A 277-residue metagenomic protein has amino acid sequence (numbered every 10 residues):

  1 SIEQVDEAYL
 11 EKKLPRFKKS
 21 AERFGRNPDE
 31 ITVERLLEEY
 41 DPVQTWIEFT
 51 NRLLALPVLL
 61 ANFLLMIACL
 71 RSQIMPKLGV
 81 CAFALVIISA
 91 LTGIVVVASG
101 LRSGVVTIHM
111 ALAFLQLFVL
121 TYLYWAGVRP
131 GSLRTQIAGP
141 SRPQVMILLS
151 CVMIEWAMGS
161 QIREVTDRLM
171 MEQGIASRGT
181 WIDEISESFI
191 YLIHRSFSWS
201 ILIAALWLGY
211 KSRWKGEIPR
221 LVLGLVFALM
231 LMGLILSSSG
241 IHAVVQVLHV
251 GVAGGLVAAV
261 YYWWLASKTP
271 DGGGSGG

Functional and structural regions predicted by a protein language model:
S1-G277: Polytopic transmembrane helical bundles with strong interfacial aromatic enrichment
